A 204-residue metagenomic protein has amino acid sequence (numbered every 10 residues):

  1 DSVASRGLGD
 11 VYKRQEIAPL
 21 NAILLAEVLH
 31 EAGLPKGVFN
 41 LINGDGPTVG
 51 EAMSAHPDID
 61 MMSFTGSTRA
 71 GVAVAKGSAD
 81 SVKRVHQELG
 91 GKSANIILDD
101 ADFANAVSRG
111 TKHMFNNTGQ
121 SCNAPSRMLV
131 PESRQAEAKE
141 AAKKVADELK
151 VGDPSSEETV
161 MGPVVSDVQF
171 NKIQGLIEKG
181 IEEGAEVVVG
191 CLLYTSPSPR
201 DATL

Functional and structural regions predicted by a protein language model:
D1-Y12, Y194-L204: Single conserved hydrophobic/aromatic residue that forms the stacking wall/gate of nucleotide- or nucleobase-binding
S2, H30-G33, M53, K76 (+1 more regions): A general structural signal for stabilizing positions within well-ordered secondary structure
S5-G37, D60, A104: Conserved small-residue-rich beta-alpha loop and adjacent elements that most often cradle the phosphate/pyrophosphate
K13-Q15, N43, L98-D99: Short beta->alpha connector loops at strand-helix junctions that form conserved, small/polar/Pro-enriched
A18, G46-A52, G66-A73: Beta-loop-alpha module in the N-terminal Rossmann-like domain of NAD(P)-dependent dehydrogenases, especially those
L41-I59: A structured beta-alpha segment of the ubiquitous adenosine-cofactor-binding alpha/beta core
A55-H56, M61, S67-S196: ALDH superfamily catalytic-core signature
